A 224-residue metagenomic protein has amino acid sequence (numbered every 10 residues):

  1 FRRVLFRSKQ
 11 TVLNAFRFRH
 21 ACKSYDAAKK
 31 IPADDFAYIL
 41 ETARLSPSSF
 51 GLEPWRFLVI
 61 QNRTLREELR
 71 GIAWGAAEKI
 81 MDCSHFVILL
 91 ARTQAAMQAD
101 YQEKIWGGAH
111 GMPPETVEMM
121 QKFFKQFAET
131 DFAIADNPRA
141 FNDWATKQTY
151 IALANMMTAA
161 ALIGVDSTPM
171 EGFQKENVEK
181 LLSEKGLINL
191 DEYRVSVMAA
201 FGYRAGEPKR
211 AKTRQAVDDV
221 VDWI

Functional and structural regions predicted by a protein language model:
R3-I224: Acidic, surface-exposed loops and disordered segments
